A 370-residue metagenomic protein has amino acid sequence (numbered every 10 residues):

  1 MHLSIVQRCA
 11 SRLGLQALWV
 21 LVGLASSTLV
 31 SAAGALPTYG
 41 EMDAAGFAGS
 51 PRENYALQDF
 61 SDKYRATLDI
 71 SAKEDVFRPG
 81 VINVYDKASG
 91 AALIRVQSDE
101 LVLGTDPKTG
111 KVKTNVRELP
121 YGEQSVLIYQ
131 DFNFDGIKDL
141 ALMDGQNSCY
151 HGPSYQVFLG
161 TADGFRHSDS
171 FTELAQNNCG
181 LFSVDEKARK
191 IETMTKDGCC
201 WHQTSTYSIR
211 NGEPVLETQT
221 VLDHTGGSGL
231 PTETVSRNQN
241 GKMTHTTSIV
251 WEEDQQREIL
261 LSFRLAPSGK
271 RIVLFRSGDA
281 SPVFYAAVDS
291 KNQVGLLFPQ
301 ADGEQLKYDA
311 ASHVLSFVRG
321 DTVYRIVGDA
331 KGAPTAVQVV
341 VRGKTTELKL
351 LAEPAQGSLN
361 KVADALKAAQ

Functional and structural regions predicted by a protein language model:
R12-T28: Bacterial N-terminal signal peptides
V30-A92, V184-I259, T322, D329-Q370: Acidic, small-residue rich beta-repeat scaffolds with periodic aromatic anchors
R52-A56, Y121-F132, N177-E192: Beta-propeller blade termini
Y85-A88, H151-S170, T206-N211: Beta-propeller blade repeat segments, especially FG-GAP/WD-type strand-to-loop junctions in 6- to 7-bladed propeller
L101-K111, P282-S312: A low-complexity, Ser/Thr/Gly/Pro-enriched, surface-exposed linker/loop concept that marks segments flanking
L103-S125, E173-S183, W201: Repeat-based blade/solenoid architectures
D135: Acidic carboxylate motifs that coordinate Ca2+ or other divalent cations, activating on Asp/Glu
L140-D144: Hydrophobic beta-strand segments that make up the repeating blades of beta-propeller and related beta-repeat
